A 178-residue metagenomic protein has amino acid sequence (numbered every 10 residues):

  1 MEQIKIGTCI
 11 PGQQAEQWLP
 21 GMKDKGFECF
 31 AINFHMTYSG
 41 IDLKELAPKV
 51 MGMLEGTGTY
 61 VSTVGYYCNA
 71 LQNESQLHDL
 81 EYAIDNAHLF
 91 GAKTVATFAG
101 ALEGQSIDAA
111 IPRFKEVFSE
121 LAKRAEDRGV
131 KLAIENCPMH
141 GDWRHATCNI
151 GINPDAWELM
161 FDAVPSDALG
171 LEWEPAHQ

Functional and structural regions predicted by a protein language model:
M1-T94, A109-S119, E126, E158 (+1 more regions): N-terminal pre-domain/capping segments
I6, Y38, L102, A109 (+2 more regions): Conserved short-loop catalytic and cofactor-binding motifs
G12-Q14, F34-M36, Y67-A70, A99-E103 (+2 more regions): Active-site-proximal loop/turn and secondary-structure-junction residues that shape catalytic pockets, frequently
C29-F30, E120-Q178: Acidic/histidine-rich catalytic cores of soluble enzymes
A87-D108, R128-W143, D167: Active-site groove signature of glycoside hydrolases
